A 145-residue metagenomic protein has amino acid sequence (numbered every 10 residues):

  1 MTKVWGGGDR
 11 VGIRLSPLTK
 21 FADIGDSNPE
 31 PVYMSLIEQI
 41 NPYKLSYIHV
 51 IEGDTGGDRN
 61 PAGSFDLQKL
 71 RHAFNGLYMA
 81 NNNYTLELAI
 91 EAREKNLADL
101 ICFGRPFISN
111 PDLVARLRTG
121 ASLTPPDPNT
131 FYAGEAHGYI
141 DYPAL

Functional and structural regions predicted by a protein language model:
T2-L145: Flavin-dependent oxidoreductase catalytic cores
